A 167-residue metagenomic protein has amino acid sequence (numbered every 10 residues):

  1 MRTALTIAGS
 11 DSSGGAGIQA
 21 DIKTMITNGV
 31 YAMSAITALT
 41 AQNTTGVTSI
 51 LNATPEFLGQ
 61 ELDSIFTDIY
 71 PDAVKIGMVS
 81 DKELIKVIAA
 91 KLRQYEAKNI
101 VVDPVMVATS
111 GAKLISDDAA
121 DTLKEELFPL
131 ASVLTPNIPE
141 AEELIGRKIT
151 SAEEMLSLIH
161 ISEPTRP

Functional and structural regions predicted by a protein language model:
M1-A73, P129, E153-S162: Small-residue (G/A/S/T)-rich helix-start motifs and N-terminal tracts that mark the onset
A20-I22, T48-I50, I88-K91, L114-D118 (+1 more regions): Short, glycine/charged-enriched secondary-structure capping and boundary segments
M33-T37, N99-P104, L127-P139: Non-cysteine beta-strand/loop elements that form the S-adenosyl-L-methionine
T40-T48, A108-K113, A141-I145: A short acidic, helix-capping loop that chelates divalent metal ions and anchors anionic groups
P71-E126: Glycine/small-residue-rich loop that forms an oxyanion/phosphate-binding "nest" at active or ligand-binding sites
D117-S162: Conserved phosphate/ATP/ADP-binding segment of small-molecule kinases
E163-P167: Short "domain-exit" segments at the C-terminal end of structured domains
